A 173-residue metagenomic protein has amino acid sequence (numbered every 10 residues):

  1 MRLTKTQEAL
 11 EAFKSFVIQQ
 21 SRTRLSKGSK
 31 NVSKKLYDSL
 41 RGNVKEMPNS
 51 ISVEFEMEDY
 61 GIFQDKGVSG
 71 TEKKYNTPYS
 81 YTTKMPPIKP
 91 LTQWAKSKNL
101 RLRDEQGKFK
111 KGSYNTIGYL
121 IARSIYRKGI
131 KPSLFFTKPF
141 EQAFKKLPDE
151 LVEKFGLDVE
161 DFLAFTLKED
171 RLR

Functional and structural regions predicted by a protein language model:
M1-S50: Charge-rich, low-complexity N-terminal segments
K35-R173: Charged, low-complexity interaction tracts
